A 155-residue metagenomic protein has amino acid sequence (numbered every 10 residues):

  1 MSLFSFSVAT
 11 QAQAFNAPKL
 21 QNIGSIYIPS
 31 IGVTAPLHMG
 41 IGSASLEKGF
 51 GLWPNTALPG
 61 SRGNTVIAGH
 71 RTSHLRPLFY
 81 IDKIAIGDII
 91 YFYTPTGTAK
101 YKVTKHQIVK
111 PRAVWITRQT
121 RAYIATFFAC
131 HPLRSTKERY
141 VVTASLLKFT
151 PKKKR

Functional and structural regions predicted by a protein language model:
M1-S2: Sec-dependent N-terminal signal peptides
F6-R155: Solvent-exposed, non-transmembrane regions of membrane-associated and secreted proteins
